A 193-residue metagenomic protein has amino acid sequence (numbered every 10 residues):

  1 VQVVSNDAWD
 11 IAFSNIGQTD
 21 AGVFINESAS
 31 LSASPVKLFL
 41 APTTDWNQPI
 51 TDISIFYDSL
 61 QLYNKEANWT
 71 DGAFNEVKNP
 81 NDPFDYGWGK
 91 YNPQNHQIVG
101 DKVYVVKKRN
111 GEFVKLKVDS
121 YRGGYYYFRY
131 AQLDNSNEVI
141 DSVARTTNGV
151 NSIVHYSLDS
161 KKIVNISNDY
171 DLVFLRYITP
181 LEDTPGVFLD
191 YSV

Functional and structural regions predicted by a protein language model:
V1-V193: Surface-exposed, beta-sheet-biased, low-hydrophobicity segments with strongly acidic/polar composition
